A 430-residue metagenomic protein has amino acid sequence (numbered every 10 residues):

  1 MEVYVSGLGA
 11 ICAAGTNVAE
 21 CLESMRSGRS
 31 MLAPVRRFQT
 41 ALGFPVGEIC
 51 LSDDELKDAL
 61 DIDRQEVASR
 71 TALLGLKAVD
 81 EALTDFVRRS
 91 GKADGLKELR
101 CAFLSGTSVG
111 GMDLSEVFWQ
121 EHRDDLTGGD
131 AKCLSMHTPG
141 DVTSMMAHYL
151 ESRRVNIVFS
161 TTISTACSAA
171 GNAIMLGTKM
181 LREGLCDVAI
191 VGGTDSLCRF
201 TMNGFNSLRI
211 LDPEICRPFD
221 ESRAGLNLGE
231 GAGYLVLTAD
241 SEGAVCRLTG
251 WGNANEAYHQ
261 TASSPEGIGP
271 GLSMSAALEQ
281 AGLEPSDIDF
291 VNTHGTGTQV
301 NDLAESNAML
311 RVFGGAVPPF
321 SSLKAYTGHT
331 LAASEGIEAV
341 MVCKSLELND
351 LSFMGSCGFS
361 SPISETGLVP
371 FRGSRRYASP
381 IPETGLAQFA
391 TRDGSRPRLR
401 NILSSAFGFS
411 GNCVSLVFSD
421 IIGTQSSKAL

Functional and structural regions predicted by a protein language model:
M1-R64, T107, D240-R247, V340-F353 (+1 more regions): ACP-dependent fatty acid/polyketide chain-elongation machinery
E2-S6, R29-R37, A41, L211 (+3 more regions): Condensing-enzyme catalytic core mediating Claisen C-C bond formation in acyl metabolism
A19-E23, E116-G128, M146, M180-E183 (+4 more regions): A glycine- and small-aliphatic-rich helix-loop capping segment at beta-alpha/alpha-beta transitions that lines
A19-S105, G111-M112, S273-P285: Conserved active-site "lid/cap" helical segment
A59-D80, D130-P139, T161-N172, C216 (+4 more regions): Active-site pocket-shaping loop/turn-to-helix segments
L76-L83, P139, T143, A147-L150 (+5 more regions): Active-site-proximal alpha-helical scaffold in enzymes
L104-T162, N301-G315: Active-site-proximal gating segment of KS-fold condensing enzymes and close homologs
L185-S207, D212-C216, D220-R223, W251-P265 (+2 more regions): Acyl-CoA/ACP chain-elongation machinery
